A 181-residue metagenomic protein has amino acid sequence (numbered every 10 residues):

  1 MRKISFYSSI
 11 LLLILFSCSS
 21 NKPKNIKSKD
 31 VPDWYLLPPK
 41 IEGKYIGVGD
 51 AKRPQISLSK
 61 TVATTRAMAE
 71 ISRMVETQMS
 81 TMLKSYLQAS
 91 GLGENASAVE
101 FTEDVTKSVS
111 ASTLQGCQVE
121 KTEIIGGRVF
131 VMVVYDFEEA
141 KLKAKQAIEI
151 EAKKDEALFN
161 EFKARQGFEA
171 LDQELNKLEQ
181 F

Functional and structural regions predicted by a protein language model:
M1-C18: Sec-dependent bacterial lipoprotein signal peptides
C18-F181: Domain-level marker for long, solvent-exposed, non-transmembrane regions
